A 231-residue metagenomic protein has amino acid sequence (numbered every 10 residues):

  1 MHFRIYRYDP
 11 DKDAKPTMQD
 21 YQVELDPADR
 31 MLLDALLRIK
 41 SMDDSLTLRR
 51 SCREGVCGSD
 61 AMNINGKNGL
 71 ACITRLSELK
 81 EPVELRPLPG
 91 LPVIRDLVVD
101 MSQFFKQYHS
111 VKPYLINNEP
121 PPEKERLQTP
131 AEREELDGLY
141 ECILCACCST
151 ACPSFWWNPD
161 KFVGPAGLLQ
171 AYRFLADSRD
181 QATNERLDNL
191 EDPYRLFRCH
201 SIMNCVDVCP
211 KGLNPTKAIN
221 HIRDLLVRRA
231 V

Functional and structural regions predicted by a protein language model:
M1-Y21: Eukaryote-biased recognition of intrinsically disordered, low-complexity regulatory segments
Q19-R30: Short, contiguous acidic and Ser/Thr-rich linear segments
E24, N63-K67: Short strand-turn-strand beta-turns centered on an Asx-Gly dipeptide
D29-D43, R86-V231: Ferredoxin-type iron-sulfur electron-transfer modules in oxidoreductases and energy-metabolism complexes
D43-R49: Active-site phosphate-binding and catalytic loops of NTP-dependent enzymes
C52-A61: Short, structured protein-protein interaction patches enriched in aromatics and acidic/basic residues, typified by
R75-L76: A generic structural motif
